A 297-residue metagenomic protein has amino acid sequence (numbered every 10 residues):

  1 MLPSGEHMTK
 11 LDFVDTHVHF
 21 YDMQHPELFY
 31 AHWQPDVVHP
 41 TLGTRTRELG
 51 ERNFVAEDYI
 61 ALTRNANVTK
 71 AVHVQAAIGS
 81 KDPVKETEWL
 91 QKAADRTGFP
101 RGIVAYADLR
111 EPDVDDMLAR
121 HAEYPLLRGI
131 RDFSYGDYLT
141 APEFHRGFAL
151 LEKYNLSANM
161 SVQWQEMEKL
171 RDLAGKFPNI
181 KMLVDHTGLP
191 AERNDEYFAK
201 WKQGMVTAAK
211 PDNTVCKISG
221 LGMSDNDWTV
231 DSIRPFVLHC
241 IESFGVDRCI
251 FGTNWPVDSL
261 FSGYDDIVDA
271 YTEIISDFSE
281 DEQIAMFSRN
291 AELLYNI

Functional and structural regions predicted by a protein language model:
L2-V14, H25-A61, K70, H239 (+2 more regions): Mid-to-C-terminal alpha-helical segments outside catalytic/metal-binding sites
H7, S80-E166, D172-A174, V215-S224: Active-site gating/metal-coordination segments in enzymes
D12-M23, V184-T187: Histidine-centered catalytic micro-motifs
H17, A71, L90, I103 (+6 more regions): Conserved, mostly hydrophobic/aromatic
H19, A77, G188, L221-G222 (+1 more regions): Catalytic metal-binding/acid-base residues of hydrolase active sites
V38-R52, E57-G79, F99-D108, R128-D132 (+1 more regions): Divalent metal-dependent hydrolysis catalytic cores, especially in the metallo-beta-lactamase
D58-L62, E86-A93, D116-H121, F144-L150 (+4 more regions): A general structural detector for well-ordered alpha-helical segments in enzyme core domains, enriched
Y138-I250: Catalytic pocket-lining loop regions of alpha/beta-barrel enzymes, especially the amidohydrolase/enolase/GH5 lineages
